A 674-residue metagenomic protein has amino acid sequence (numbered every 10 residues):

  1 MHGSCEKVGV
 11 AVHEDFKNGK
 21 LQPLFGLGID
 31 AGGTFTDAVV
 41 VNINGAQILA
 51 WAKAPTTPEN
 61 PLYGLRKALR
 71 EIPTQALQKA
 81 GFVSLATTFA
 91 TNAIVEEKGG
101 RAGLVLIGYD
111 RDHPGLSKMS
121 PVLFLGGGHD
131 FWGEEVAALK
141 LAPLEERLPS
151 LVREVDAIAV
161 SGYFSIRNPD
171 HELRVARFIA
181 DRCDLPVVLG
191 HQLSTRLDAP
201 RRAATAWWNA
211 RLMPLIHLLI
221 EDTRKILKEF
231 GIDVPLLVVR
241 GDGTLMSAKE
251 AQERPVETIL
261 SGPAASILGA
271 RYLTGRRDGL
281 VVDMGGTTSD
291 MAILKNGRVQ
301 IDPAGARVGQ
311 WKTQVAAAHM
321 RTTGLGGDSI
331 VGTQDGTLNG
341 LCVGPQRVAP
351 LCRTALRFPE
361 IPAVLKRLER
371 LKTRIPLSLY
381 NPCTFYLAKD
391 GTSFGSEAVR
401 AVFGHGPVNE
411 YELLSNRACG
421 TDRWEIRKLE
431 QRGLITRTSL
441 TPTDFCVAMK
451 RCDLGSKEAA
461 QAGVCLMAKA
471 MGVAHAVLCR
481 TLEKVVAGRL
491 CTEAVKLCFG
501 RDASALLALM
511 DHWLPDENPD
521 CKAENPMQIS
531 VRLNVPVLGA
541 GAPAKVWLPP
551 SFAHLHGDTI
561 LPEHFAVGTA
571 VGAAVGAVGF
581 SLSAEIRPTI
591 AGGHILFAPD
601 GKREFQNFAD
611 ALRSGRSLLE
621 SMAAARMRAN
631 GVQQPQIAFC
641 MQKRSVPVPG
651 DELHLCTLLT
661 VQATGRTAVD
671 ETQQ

Functional and structural regions predicted by a protein language model:
H2-Q674: N-terminally biased helix-coil "hinge/interface" segments that flank
